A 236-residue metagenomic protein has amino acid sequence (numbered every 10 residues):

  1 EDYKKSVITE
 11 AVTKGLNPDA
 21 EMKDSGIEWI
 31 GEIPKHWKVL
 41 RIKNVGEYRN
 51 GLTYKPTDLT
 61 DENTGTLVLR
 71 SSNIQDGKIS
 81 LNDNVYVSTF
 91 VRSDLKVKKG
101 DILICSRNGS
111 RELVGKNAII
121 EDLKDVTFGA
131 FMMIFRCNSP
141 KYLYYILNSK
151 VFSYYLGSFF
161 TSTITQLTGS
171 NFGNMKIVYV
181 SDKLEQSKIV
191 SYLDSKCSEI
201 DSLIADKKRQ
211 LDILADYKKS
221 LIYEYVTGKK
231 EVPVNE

Functional and structural regions predicted by a protein language model:
E1-D19, S149, Y179-E236: Amphipathic alpha-helical coiled-coil/heptad-repeat segments
E21-S25, K55-N63, F159: Short coil/turn segments at secondary-structure boundaries
S25-L52, N174, Y179, K183 (+2 more regions): Non-catalytic DNA-recognition/assembly elements of restriction-modification systems
K43-D58, L67, S72-D101, K124: Sequence-specific dsDNA recognition surfaces
Q75-S88, I102-F128, K141-Y145, S153-S162: Short, ligand-facing micro-motifs at secondary-structure edges
D125-F131, K141, T161-S187: A short glycine-rich beta-alpha junction/loop motif
